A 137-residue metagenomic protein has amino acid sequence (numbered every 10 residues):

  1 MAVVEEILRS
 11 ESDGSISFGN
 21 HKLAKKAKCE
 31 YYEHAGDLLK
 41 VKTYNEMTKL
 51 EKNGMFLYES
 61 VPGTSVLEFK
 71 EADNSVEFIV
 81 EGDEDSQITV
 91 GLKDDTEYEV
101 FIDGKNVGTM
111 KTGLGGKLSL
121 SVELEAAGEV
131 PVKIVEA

Functional and structural regions predicted by a protein language model:
M1-A2, A137: Short, solvent-exposed mixed-charge patches
A2-S65: Catalytic cores of secreted or luminal carbohydrate-active enzymes
A27-Y44, T48-L50, S60, I88 (+1 more regions): C-terminal beta-strand-rich structural cap/linker in extracellular carbohydrate-active enzymes
S65-E68, S75-F78, G108-M110, S119-E123: Beta-strand-rich interaction surfaces with strong enrichment in secreted/lumenal proteins
I79-T96: Surface-exposed beta-strand/loop patches in extracellular or lumenal glycoproteins
G91-D95, V107, E123-E125: Beta-strand-enriched, solvent-exposed domains that form extended recognition/catalytic surfaces
E97-V100, V130: A short tyrosine-centered beta-strand micro-motif
F101-K105: Short strand-turn-strand beta-turns centered on an Asx-Gly dipeptide
